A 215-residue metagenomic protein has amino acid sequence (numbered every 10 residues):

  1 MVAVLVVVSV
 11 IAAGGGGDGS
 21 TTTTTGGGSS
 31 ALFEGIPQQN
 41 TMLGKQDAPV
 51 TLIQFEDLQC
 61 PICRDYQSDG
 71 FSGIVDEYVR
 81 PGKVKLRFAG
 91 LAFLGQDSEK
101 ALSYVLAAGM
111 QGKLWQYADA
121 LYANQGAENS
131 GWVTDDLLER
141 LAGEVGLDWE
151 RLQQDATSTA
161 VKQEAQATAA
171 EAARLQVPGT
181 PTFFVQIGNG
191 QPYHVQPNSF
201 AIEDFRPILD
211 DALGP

Functional and structural regions predicted by a protein language model:
M1-S20, R140-P215: C-terminal cap of thioredoxin/glutaredoxin-like
A13-E34: Short, low-complexity, disordered segments immediately C-terminal to signal peptides in bacterial exported proteins
F33-V50: A short beta-strand-turn-helix
Q38, G70-S72, A170: Alpha-helical scaffolding within the catalytic cores of extracellular/periplasmic polymer-degrading hydrolases
M42, R80, V177: Short glycine/serine/threonine-biased micro-segments
A48, I53-G143: Structural alpha/beta surface segment adjacent to cysteine/selenocysteine redox centers across thiol/disulfide enzymes
